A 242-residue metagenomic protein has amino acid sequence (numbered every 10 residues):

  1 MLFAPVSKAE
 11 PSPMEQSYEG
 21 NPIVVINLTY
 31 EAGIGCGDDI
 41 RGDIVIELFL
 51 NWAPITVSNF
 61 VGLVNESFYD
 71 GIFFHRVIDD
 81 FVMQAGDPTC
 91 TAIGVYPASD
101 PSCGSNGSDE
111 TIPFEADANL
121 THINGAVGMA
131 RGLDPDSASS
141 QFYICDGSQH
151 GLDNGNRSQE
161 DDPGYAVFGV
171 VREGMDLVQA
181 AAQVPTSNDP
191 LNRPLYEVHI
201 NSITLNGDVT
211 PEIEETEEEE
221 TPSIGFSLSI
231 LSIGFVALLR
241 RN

Functional and structural regions predicted by a protein language model:
M1-P11, E215-N242: Secretory targeting signatures
L2-E218: Cyclophilin-like peptidyl-prolyl cis-trans isomerases
